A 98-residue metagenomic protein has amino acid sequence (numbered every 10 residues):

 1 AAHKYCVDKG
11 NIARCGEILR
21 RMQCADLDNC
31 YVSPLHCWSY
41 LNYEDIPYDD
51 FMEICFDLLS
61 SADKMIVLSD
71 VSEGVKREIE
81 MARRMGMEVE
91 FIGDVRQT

Functional and structural regions predicted by a protein language model:
A1-T98: Catalytic phosphate/metal-binding cores of nucleic-acid and nucleotide-processing enzymes, i.e., regions that mediate
